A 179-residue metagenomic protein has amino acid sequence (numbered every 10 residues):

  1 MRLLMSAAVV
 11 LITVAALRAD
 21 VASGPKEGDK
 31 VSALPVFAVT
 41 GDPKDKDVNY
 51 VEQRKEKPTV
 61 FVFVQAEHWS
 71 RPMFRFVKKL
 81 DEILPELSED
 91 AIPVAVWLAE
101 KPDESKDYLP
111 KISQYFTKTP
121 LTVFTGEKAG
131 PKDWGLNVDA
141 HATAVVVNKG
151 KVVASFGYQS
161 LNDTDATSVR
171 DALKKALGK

Functional and structural regions predicted by a protein language model:
M1-A8: Bacterial N-terminal signal peptides that target proteins for export
I12-A19: Sec/Tat signal peptide C-region and signal peptidase I cleavage site
D20-Y50, R71: N-terminal "domain-start" segment that seeds a small globular fold
P35, P110-N137: Short, internal strand/loop/helix patches that form the active-site neighborhood or redox-interaction surface
N49-R75, I92-V94: Short active-site neighborhood of thiol/selenol oxidoreductases, capturing the structured segment around
E67-P85, K106-L109: Typically the conserved alpha-helix immediately C-terminal to a functionally engaged Cys/Sec in thioredoxin-like
E89-E104, F116-A129: Thiol-based oxidoreductase modules, predominantly thioredoxin-like and allied folds used for disulfide exchange
T143-K179: Thiol-/selenol-based redox modules, centered on thioredoxin-like and closely related oxidoreductase domains
